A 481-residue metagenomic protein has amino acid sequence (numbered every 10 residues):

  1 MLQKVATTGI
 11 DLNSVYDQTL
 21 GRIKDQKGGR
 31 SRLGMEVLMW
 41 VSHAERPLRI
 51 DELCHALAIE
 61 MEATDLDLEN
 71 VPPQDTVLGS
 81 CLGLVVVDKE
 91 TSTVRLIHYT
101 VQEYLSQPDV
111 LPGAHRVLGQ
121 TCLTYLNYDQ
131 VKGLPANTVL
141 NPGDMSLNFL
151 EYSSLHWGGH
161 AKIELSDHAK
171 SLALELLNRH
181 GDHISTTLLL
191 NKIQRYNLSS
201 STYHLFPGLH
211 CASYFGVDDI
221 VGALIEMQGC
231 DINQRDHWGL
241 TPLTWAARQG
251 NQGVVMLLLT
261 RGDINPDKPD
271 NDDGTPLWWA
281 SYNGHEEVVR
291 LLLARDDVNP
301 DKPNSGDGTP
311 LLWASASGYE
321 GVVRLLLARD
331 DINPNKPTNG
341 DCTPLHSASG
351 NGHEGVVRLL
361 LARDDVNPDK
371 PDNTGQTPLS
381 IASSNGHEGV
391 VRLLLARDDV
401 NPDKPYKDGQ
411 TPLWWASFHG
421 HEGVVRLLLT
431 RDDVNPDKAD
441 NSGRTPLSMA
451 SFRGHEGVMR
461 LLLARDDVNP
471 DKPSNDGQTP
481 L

Functional and structural regions predicted by a protein language model:
M1-G239, T244-N251: Leucine/isoleucine-rich amphipathic helices and adjacent mixed helix/strand linkers that form non-membrane
T202, D236, D270, P303-N304 (+5 more regions): Ankyrin repeat boundary/linker residues
C211-G216, W245-N251, W279-H285, W313-Y319 (+4 more regions): Ankyrin repeat A-helix N-terminal signature
I220, G253-V254, E287-V288, G321-V322 (+4 more regions): Conserved ankyrin/ankyrin-like repeat signature
A223-D231, M256-I264, L291-V298, L325-I332 (+4 more regions): Ankyrin repeat domain, specifically the short helix-to-loop turn at the C-terminus of the second helix of each repeat
